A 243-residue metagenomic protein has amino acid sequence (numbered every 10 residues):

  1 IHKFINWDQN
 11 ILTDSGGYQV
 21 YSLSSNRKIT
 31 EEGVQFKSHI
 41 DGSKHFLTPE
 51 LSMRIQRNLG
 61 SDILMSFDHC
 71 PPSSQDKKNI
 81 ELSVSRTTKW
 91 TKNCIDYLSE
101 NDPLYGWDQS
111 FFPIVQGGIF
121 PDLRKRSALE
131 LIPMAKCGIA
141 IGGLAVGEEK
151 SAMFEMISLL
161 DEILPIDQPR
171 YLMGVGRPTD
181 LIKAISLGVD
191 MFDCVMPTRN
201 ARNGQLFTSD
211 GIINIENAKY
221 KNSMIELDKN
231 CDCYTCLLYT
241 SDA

Functional and structural regions predicted by a protein language model:
I1-L104, A218-K221: Non-catalytic, usually N-terminal nucleic-acid engagement modules in DNA/RNA processing proteins
Y97, N101, Q109-L227: Glycine-rich phosphate/ribose-binding loops and adjacent secondary-structure elements that form binding surfaces
N230: Residues immediately within or flanking Cys/His clusters that coordinate Zn2+ in small zinc-binding modules
C233-C236: Short cysteine clusters
Y239-A243: Conserved small/polar residues in nucleotide/adenosyl-binding loops
